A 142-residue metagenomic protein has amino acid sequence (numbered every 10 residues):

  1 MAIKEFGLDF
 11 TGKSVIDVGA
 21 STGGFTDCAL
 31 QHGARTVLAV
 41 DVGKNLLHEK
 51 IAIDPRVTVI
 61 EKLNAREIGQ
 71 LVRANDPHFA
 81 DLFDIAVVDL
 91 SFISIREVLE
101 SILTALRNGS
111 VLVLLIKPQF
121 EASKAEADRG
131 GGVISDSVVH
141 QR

Functional and structural regions predicted by a protein language model:
M1-D9: SAM-dependent Rossmann-like transferase core, predominantly class I methyltransferases with a strong bias toward
F10-S21: Conserved class I S-adenosyl-L-methionine
I16, V87, V113: N-terminal Rossmann-like NAD(P) cofactor-binding module of classical short-chain dehydrogenase/reductase
T22-G33: Conserved SAM-binding loop of SAM-dependent methyltransferases across substrates and taxa, primarily the Class I
R35-E97: S-adenosyl-L-methionine
R96-V113: A short glycine-rich, Lys/Arg-flanked "PGG" loop and its adjoining helix->strand segment in the class I
G109-S123: Conserved beta-strand signature within the Rossmann-like core of class I S-adenosyl-L-methionine
A127-R142: Conserved Class I S-adenosyl-L-methionine
